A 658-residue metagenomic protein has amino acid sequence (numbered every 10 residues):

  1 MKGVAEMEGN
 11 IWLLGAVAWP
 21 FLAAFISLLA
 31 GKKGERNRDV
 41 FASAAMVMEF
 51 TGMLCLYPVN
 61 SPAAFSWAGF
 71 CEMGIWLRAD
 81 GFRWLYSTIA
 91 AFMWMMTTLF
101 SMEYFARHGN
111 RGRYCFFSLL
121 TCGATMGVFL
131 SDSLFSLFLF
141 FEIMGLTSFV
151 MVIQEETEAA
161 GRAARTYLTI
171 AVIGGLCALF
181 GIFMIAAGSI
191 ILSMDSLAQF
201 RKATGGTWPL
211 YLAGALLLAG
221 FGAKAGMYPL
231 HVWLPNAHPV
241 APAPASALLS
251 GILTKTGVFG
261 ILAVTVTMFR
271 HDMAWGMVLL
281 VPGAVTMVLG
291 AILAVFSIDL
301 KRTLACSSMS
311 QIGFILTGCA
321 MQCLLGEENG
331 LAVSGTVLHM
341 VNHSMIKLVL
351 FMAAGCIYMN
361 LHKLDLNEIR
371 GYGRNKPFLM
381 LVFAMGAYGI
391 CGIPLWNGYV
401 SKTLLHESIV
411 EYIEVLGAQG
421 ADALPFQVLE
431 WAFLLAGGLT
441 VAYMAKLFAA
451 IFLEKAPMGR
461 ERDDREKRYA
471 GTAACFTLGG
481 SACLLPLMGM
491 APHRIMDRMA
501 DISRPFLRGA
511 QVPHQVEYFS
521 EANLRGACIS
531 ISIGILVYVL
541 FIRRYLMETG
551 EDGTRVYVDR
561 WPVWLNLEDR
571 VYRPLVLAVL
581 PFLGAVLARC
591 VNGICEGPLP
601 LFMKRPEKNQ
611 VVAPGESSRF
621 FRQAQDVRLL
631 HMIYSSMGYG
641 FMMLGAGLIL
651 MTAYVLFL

Functional and structural regions predicted by a protein language model:
K2-G15, L22-F116, I191-K202, D501 (+5 more regions): Transmembrane helix-loop-helix hairpins at membrane boundaries of multipass inner-membrane proteins
E35-M46, R162-V172, N375-F383, R468-C483 (+1 more regions): Alpha-helical transmembrane segments and their helix-start/interface "positive-inside/aromatic belt" motifs in integral
S43-C55, A171-I182, F383-P394, T477-I495: Hydrophobic alpha-helical membrane-insertion segments
S66-C71, D195-F200, L404-A421, R494-F519: Membrane-interfacial helical/loop segments at transmembrane boundaries in membrane proteins
A79-A91, T207-F221, G420-G437, Q515-L536: Hydrophobic alpha-helical transmembrane segments
M96-A106, G112, C122-L137, T147-E466: Hydrophobic transmembrane alpha-helices and their helix-loop junctions in integral membrane proteins
G389-L404, A482-D501, L648-L656: Alpha-helical transmembrane segments and their membrane-interface junctions in multi-pass membrane proteins
I495-G526, Y545-L658: Aromatic-capped, Gly/Pro-kinked transmembrane alpha-helices
